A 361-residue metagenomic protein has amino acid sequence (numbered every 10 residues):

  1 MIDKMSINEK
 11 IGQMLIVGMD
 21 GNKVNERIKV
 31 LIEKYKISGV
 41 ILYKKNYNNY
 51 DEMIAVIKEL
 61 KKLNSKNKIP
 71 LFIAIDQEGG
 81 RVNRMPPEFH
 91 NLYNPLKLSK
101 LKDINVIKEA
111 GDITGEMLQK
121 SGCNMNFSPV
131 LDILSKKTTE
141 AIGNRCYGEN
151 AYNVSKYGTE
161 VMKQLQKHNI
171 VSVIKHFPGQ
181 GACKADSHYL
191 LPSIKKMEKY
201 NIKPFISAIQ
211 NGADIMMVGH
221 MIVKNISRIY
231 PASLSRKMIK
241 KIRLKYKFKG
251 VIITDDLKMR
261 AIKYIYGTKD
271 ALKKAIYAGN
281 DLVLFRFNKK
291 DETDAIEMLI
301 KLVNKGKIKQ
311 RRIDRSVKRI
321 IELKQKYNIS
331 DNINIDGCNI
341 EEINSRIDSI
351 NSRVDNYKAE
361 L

Functional and structural regions predicted by a protein language model:
M1-Y35, K245, Y264-L361: Preference for extracellular/luminal or secreted protein segments
S6, G18, V24, N46-S65 (+5 more regions): Second-shell residues forming the walls of enzyme active-site clefts
K29-Y43, D112-M125: Catalytic domains of carbohydrate-active enzymes, especially glycoside hydrolases
N48-V56, S99-E116, A151-K156, M197-Y200: Glycine-rich anion/phosphate-binding loops
P70, G80, I104, A110-K137 (+3 more regions): Internal glycine-rich flexible loops
F89-D103, G148: A charged helix-plus-loop insertion that forms the helical arch/lid used to bind and gate nucleic-acid substrates
M125-E149, S172-I194: Short glycine/serine-rich loop/turn segments
